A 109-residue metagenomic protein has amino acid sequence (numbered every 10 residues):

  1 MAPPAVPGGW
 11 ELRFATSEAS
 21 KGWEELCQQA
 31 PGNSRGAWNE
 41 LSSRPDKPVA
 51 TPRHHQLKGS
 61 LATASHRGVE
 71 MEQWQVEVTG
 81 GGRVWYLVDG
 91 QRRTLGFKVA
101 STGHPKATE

Functional and structural regions predicted by a protein language model:
M1-G82, V88-E109: Basic, Lys/Arg-enriched alpha-helical interface segments
